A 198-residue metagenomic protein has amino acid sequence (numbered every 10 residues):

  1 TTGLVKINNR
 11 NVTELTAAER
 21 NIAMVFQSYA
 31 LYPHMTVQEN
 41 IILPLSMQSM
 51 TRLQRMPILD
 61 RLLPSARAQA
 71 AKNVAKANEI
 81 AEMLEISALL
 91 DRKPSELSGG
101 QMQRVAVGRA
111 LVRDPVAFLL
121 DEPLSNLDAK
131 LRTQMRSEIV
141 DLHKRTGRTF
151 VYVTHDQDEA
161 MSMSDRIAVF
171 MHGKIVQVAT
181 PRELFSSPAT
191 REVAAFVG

Functional and structural regions predicted by a protein language model:
T2-R10: Conserved ABC transporter NBD signature motif
N11, V193: Glycine-rich, flexible loop/turn motifs
T13-T16, I22-A30, V151: ABC nucleotide-binding domain signature
L31, T36-E192: ABC ATPase nucleotide-binding domains
A195-G198: ABC ATPase nucleotide-binding domains
